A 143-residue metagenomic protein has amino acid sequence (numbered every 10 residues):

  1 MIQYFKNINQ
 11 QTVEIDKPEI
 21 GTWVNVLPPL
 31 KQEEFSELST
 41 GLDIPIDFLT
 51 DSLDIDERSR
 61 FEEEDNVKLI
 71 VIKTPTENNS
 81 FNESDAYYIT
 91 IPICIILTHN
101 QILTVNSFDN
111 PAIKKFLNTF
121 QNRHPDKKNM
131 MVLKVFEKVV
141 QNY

Functional and structural regions predicted by a protein language model:
M1-Y143: Peripheral, non-transmembrane regulatory/ligand-interaction domains of membrane transport proteins
